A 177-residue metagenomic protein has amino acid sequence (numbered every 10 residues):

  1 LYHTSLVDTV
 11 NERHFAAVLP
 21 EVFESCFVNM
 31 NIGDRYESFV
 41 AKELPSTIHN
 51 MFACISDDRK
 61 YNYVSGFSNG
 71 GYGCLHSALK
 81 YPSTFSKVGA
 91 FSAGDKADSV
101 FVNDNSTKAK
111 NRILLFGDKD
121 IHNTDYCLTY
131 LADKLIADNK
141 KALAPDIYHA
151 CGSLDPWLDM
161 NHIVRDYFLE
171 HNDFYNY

Functional and structural regions predicted by a protein language model:
L1-Y177: Non-catalytic cap/lid and distal C-terminal segments of serine-dependent acyl enzymes
